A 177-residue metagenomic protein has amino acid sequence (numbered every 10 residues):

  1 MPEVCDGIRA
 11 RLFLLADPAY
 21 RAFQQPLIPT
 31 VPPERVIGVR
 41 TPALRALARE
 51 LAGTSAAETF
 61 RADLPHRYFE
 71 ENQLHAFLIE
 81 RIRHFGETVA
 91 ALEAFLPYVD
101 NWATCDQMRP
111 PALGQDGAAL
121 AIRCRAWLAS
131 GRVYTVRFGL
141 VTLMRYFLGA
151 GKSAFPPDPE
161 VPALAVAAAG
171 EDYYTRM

Functional and structural regions predicted by a protein language model:
M1-M177: Alpha-helical scaffold domains
